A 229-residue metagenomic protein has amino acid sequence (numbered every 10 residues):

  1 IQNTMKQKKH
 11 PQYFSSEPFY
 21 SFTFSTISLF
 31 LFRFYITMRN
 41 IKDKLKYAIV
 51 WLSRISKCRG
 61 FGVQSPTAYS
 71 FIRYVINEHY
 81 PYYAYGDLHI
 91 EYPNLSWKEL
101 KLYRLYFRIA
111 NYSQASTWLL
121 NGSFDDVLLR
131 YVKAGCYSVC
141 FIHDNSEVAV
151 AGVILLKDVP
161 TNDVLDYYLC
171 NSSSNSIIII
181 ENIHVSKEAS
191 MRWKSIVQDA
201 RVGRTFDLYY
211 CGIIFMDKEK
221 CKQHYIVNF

Functional and structural regions predicted by a protein language model:
N3: Surface beta-loop-beta hairpin patches that serve as ligand-binding interfaces in beta-rich domains
K6-S174, H184-F229: A short alpha-helical cap/connector motif
